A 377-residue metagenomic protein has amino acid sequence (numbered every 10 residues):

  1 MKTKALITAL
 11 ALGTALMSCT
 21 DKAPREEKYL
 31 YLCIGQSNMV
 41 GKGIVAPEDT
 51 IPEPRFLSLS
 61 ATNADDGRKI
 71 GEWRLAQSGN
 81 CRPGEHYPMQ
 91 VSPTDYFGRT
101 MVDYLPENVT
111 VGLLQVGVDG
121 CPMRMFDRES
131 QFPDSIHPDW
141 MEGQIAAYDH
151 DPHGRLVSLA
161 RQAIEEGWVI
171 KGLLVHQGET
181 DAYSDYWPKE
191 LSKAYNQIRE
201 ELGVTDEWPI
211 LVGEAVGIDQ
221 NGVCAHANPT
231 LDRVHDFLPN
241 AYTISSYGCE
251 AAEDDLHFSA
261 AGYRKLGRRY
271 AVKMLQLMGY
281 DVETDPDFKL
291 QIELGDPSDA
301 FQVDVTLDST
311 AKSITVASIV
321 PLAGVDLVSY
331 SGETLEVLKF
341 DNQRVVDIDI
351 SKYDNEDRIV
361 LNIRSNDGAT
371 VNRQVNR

Functional and structural regions predicted by a protein language model:
M1, I292, D296, L327 (+2 more regions): Terminal processing/anchoring signals of secreted or surface-associated proteins and related intramolecular
M1-I7: Bacterial N-terminal signal peptides that target proteins for export
A9-S18: Hydrophobic h-region of N-terminal signal peptides that target proteins for export in Gram-negative bacteria
K22-F288: Cell-envelope and extracellular/periplasmic
V109, G178, P321-D326, I359: Short beta-strand/loop motifs in extracellular/secreted proteins, especially within beta-sandwich accessory domains
E283-S313, S318-I319, N372-R373: Residue-level detector of functionally pivotal "anchor" positions at catalytic/ligand-binding pockets or at interdomain
L294-G295, S309-A311, E356-R377: C-terminal tail/sorting-segment detector
S313, E336-D367: Short, surface-exposed loop/turn motifs with a glycine/proline- and acidic-biased composition
